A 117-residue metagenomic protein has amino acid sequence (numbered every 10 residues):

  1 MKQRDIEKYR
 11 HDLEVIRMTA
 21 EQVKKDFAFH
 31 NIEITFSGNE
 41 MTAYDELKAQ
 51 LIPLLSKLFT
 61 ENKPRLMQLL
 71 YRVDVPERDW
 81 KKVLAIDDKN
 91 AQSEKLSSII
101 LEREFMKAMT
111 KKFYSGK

Functional and structural regions predicted by a protein language model:
M1-I34: Membrane topogenic helices and adjacent juxtamembrane segments
Y9, S37-D45, I86, N90: Conserved phosphate/pyrophosphate-binding and hydrolysis machinery centered on Walker-type P-loop NTPases, extending
E14-M18, T42, E46, Q50 (+4 more regions): Charged, alpha-helix-enriched surfaces in structured cytosolic catalytic cores of large nucleotide-utilizing machines
D26-H30, L54, L58, I86 (+2 more regions): Conserved, well-folded catalytic cores of nucleic-acid-processing and energy-transducing macromolecular machines
F29-L70: Amphipathic alpha-helical interaction modules
S56-K95: Amphipathic protein-protein interaction modules
V83-K117: Amphipathic alpha-helical binding modules
